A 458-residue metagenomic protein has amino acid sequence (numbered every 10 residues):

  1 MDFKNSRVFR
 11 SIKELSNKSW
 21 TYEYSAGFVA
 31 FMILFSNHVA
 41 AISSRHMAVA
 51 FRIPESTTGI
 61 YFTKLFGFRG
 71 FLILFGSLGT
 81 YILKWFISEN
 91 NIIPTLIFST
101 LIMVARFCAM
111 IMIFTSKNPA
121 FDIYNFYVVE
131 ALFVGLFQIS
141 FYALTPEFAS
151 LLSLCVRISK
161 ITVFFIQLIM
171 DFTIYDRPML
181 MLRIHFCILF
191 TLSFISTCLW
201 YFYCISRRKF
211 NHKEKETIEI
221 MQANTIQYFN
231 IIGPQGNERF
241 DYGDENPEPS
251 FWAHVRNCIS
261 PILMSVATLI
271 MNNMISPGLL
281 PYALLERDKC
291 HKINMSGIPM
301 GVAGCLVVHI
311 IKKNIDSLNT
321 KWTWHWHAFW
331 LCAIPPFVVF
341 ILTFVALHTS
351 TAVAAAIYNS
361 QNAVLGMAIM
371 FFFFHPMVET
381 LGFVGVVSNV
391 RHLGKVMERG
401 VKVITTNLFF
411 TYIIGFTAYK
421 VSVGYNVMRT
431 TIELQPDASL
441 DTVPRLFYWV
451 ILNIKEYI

Functional and structural regions predicted by a protein language model:
M1-E14, H212-F251, I432-I458: Non-transmembrane, juxtamembrane loop and terminal tail segments of multi-pass eukaryotic membrane proteins
M1-M112: N-terminal signal-anchor module of multipass membrane proteins
R10-R52, F66, V128-L132, H254-I275 (+5 more regions): Pair of pore-lining "gating" transmembrane helices in MFS-fold secondary transporters
L34, F98-K117, A333-V353: C-terminal ends and interior cores of transmembrane alpha-helices in multi-pass membrane transporters/permeases
F62-G76, E130-I139, P146-S196, T268 (+6 more regions): Glycine-rich segments within core transmembrane alpha-helices of 12-TM secondary carriers
N90-T95, T173-L192, M397-K402, V427-V450 (+1 more regions): A membrane-interface helix-boundary motif in multi-pass transporters
L192-K209: C-terminal membrane-cytosol helix-exit motif in multi-pass small-molecule transporters
Q222-R391: Membrane-interfacial loop- and helix-cap regions that link adjacent transmembrane helices in polytopic membrane proteins
